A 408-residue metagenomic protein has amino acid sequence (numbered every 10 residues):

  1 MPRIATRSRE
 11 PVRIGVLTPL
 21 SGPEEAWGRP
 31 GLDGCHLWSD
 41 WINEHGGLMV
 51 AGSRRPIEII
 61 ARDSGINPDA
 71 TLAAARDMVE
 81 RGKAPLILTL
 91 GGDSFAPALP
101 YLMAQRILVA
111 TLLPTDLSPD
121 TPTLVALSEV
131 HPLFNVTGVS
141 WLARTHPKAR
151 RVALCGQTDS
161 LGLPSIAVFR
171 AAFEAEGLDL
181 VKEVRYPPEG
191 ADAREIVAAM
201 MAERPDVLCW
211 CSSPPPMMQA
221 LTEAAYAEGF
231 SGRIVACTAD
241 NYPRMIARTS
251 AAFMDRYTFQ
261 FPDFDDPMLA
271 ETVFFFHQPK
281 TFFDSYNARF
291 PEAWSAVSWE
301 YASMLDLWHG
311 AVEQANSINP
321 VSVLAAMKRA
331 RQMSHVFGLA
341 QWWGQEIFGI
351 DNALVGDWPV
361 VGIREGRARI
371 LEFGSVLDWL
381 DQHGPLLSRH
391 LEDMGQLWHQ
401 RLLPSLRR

Functional and structural regions predicted by a protein language model:
M1-R13, V79, L397-R408: Short, low-complexity disordered leader/linker segments with a strong preference for bacterial N-terminal type II
P2, A26-D33, L48-S118, L127 (+2 more regions): Beta-alpha junction/loop-to-helix N-cap segments that form part of ligand/metal-binding clefts
R3-R7, G15-W38, R62-P68, T158-L163 (+2 more regions): Extracytoplasmic "Venus flytrap"
W27-V50, V168-A172: Short, polar/charged alpha-helical segment
A84-E183, R233-F259: Extracytoplasmic ligand/sensor domains, especially the bilobed periplasmic-binding protein
D93-M103, P205-Y226, M304-L307, V361: Hydrophobic alpha-helical
A225-A302, E313-Q314, V376-L406: Extracellular/periplasmic periplasmic-binding protein-like sensory domains
S285-S298, H309-E372, V376: Segments of small-molecule ligand-sensing domains
